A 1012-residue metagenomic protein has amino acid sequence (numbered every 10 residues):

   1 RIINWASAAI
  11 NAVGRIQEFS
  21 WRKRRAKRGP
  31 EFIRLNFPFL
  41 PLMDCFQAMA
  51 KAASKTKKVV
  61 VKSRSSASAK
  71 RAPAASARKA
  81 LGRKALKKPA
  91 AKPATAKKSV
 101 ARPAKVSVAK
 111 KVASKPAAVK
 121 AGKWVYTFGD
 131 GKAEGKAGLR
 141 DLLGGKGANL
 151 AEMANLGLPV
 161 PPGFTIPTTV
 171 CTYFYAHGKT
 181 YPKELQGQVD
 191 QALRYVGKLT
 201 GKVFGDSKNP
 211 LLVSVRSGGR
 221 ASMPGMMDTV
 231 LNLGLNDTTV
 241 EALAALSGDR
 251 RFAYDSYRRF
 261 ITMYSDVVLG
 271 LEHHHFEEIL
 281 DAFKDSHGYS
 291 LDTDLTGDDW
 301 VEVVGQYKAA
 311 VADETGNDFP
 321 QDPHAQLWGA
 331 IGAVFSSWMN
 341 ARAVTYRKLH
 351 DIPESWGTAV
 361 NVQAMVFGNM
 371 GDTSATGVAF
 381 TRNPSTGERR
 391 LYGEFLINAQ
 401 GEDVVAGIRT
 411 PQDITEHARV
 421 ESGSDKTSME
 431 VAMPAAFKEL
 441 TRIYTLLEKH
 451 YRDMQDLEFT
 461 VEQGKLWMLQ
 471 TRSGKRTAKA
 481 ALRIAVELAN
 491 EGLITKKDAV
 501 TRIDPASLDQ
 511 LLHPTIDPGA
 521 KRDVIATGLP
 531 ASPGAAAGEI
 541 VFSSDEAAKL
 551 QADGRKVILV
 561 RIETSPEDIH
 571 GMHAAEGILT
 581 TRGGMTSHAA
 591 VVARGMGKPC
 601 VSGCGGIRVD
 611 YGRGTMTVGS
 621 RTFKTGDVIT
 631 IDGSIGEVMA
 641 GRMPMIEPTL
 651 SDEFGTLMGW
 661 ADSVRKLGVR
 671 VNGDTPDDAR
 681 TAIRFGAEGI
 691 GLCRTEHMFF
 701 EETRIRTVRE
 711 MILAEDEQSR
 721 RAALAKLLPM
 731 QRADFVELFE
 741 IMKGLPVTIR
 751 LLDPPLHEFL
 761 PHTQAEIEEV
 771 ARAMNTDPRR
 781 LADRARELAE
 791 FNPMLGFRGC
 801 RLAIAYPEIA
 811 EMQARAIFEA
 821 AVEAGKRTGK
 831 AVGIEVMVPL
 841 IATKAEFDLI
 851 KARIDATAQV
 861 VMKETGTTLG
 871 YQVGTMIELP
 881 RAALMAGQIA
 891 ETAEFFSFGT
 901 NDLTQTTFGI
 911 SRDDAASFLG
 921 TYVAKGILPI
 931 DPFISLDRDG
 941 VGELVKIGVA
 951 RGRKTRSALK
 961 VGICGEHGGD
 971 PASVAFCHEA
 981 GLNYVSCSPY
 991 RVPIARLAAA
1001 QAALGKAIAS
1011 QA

Functional and structural regions predicted by a protein language model:
R22, K27-A48: Short, Lys/Arg-enriched N-terminal segments with co-localized hydrophobic residues within the first ~10-30 amino acids
A50-D523, K549, R555-I558, S565-H570 (+12 more regions): Nucleotide/phosphate-binding sheet-loop regions of phosphoryl- and nucleotidyl-transfer enzymes
K132-D141, P533-A574, V941-S957: C-terminal accessory/binding modules appended to enzymatic or scaffolding proteins
R216-S217, L650, W660-A1012: Conserved alpha/beta-domain cores
L349, V500-L550, K556-V557, E563 (+4 more regions): Long, charged amphipathic helices and adjacent flexible linkers at domain junctions
